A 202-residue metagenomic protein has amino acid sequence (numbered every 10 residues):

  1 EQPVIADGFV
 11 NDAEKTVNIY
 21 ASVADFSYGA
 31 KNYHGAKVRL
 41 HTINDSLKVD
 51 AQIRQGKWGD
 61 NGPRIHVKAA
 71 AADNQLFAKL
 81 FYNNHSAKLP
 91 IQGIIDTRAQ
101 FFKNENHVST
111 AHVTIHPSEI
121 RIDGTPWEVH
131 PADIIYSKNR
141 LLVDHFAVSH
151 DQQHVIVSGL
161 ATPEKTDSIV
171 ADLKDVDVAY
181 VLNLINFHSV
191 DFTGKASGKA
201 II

Functional and structural regions predicted by a protein language model:
E1-I201: Interface amphipathic segments
